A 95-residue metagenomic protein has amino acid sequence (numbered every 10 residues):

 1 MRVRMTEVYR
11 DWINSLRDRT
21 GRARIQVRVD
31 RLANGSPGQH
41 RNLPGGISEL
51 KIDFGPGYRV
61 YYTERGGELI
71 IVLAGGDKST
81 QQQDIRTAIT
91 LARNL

Functional and structural regions predicted by a protein language model:
R2, D11, R19-R22, P37 (+2 more regions): Enriched for short, Lys/Arg-rich terminal
T6: PIN/NYN-family metal-dependent endoribonuclease catalytic core
V27-F54: A short, surface-exposed loop/turn module that caps and links secondary-structure elements
